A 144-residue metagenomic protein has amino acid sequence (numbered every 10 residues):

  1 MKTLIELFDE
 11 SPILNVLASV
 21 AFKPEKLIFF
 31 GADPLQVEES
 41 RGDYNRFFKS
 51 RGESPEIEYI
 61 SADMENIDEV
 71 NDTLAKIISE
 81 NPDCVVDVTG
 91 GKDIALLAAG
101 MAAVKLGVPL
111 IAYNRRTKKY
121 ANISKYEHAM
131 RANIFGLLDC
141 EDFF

Functional and structural regions predicted by a protein language model:
M1-C84, L97-F144: Long, low-complexity, Lys/Arg-enriched
V88-L97: Ordered, amphipathic secondary-structure segments that act as subunit-interaction surfaces in large macromolecular
